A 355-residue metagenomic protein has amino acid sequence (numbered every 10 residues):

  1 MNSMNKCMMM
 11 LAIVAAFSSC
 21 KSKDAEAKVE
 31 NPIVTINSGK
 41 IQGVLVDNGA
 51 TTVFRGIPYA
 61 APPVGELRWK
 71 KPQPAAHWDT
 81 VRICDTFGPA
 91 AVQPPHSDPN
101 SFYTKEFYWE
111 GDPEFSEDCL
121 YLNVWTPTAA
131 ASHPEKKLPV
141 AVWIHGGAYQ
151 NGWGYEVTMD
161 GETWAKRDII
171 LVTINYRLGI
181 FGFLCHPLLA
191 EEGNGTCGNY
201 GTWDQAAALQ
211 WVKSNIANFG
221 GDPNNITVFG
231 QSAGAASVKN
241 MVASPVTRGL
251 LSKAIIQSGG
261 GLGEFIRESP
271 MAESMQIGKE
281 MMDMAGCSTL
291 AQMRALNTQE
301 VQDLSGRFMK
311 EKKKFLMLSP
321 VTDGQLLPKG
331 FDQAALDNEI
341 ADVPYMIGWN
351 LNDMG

Functional and structural regions predicted by a protein language model:
F17-S19: C-terminal motif of bacterial Sec signal peptides marking the signal peptidase cleavage site
K21-N199, P223: Non-catalytic accessory segments of hydrolases
C119, N194-A217, A272-K279: Alpha/beta-hydrolase active-site loop
G146, C197-D204, S232-A235: Active-site loop->helix "elbow" adjoining a glycine-rich segment at hydrolase catalytic centers
N175, F229, S244, I255-S258 (+1 more regions): Alpha/beta-hydrolase-fold catalytic nucleophile elbow
S214, R248, Q257-G355: Substrate-access "cap/lid" subdomains that shape and gate the entrance to catalytic or ligand-binding pockets
F219-Q231: Alpha/beta-hydrolase fold nucleophile elbow
A235-T247: Short glycine-enriched nucleophile-adjacent loop and the immediately C-terminal alpha-helix near the catalytic center
